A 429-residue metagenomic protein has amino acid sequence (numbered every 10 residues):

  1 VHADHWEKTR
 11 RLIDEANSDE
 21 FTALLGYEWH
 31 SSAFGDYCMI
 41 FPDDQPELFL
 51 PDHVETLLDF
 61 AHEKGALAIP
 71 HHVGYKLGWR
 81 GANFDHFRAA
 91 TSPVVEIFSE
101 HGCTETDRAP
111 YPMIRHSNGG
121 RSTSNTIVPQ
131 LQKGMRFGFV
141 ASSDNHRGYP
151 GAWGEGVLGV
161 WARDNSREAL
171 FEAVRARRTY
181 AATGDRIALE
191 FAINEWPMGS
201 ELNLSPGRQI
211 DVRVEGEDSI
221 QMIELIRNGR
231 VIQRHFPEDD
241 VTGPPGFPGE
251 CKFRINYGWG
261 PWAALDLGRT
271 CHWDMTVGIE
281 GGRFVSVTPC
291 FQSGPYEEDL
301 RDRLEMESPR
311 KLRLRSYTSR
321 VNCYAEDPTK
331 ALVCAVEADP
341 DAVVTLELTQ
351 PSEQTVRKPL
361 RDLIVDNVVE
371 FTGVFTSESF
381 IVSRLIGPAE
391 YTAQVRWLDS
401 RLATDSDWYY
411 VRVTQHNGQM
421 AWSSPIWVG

Functional and structural regions predicted by a protein language model:
V1-G429: Extended, charged catalytic domains and RNA/DNA-binding interfaces, predominantly in divalent-metal-using enzymes
